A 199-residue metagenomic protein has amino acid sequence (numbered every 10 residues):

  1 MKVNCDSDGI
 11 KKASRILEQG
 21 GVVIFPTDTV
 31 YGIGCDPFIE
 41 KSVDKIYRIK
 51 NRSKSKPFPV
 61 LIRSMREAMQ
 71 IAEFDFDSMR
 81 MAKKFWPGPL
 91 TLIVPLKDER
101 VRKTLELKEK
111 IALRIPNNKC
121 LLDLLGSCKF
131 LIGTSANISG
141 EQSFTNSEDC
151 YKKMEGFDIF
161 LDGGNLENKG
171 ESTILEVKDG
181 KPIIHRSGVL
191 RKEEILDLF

Functional and structural regions predicted by a protein language model:
M1-F199: Active-site-adjacent structural elements in enzyme catalytic cores
